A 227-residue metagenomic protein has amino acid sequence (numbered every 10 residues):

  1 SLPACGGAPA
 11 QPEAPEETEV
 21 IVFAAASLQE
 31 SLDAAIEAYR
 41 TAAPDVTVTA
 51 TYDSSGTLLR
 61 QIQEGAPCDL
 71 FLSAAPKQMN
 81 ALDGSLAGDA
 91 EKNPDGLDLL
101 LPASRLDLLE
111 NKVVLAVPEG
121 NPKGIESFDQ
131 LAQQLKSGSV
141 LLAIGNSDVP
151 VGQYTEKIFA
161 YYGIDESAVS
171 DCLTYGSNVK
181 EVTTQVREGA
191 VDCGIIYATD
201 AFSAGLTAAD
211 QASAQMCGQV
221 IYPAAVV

Functional and structural regions predicted by a protein language model:
C5-T41, T47, T51, G56 (+5 more regions): Exported/periplasmic ABC-transporter solute-binding proteins
D45-V46, C68: Short, well-ordered coil loops that connect the C-terminus of an alpha-helix to the N-terminus of a beta-strand
P67-C68, K112: A common structural microfeature
D69-S73: Periplasmic-binding protein-like
K77-L101, R105-L106: Acidic, polar ligand-binding/catalytic clefts
